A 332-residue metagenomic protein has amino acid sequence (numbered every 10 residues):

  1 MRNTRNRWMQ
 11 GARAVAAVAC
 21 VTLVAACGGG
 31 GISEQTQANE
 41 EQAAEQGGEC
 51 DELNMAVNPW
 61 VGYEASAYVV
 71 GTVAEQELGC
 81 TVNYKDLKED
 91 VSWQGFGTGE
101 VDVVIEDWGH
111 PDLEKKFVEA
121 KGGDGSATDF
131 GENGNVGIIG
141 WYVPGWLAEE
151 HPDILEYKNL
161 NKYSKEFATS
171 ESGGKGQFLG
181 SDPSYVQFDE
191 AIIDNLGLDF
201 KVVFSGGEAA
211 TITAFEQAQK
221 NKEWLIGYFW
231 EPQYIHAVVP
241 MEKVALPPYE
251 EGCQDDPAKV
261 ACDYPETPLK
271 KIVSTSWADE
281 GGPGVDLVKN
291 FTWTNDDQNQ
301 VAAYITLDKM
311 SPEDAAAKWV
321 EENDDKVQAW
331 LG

Functional and structural regions predicted by a protein language model:
T22-A26: C-terminal motif of bacterial Sec signal peptides marking the signal peptidase cleavage site
C27-A38: Bacterial lipoprotein signal-peptidase II cleavage site
G48-G62, C80-K85, K175-L179, V288: Short, well-ordered beta-strand elements
V61-C80, I193: Short, polar/charged alpha-helical segment
G62, Y185-K201, S205-K222, P283 (+1 more regions): An extracytoplasmic/periplasmic, membrane-proximal ligand-sensing/linker region
G95, V101-W108, Q177-C253: Ligand-binding pocket segment of bilobal, Venus flytrap-like solute-binding proteins
D124-F178: A conserved helix-loop-strand patch within extracytoplasmic ligand-binding domains of the periplasmic binding
I139-E149, E266-E280, A303-Y304: A bilobed periplasmic-binding-protein/Venus flytrap-type ligand-binding module shared by bacterial periplasmic
